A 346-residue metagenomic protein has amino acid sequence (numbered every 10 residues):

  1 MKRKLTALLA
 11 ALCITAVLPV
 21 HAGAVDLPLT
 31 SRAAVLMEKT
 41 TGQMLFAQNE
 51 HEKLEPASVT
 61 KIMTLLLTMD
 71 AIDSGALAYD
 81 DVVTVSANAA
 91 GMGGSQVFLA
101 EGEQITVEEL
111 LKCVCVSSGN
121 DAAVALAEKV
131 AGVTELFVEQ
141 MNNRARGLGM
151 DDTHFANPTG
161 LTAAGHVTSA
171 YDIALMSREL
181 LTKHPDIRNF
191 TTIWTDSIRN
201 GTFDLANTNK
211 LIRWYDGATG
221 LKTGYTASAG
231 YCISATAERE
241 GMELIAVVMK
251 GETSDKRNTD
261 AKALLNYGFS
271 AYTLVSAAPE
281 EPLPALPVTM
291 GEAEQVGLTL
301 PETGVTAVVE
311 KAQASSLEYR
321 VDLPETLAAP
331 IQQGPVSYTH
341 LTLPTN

Functional and structural regions predicted by a protein language model:
K4-A22: Sec-dependent N-terminal signal peptides of Gram-positive bacterial secreted proteins and lipoproteins
A7-L9, L66, P344: Intrinsically disordered, low-complexity segments enriched in polar/charged small residues
L12-L18, T60, E240-I245, A307: Residue-level marker of intrinsically disordered, low-complexity segments enriched for small/polar residues
C13, C113-C115, C232: Generic recognition of cysteine residues
V17, A22-H184: Active-site-adjacent loops and short helices of periplasmic peptidoglycan-processing enzymes
M150-H154, T162-L341, N346: Domain-terminus/edge residues, biased toward the C-terminal soluble/receptor-binding domains of extracytoplasmic
